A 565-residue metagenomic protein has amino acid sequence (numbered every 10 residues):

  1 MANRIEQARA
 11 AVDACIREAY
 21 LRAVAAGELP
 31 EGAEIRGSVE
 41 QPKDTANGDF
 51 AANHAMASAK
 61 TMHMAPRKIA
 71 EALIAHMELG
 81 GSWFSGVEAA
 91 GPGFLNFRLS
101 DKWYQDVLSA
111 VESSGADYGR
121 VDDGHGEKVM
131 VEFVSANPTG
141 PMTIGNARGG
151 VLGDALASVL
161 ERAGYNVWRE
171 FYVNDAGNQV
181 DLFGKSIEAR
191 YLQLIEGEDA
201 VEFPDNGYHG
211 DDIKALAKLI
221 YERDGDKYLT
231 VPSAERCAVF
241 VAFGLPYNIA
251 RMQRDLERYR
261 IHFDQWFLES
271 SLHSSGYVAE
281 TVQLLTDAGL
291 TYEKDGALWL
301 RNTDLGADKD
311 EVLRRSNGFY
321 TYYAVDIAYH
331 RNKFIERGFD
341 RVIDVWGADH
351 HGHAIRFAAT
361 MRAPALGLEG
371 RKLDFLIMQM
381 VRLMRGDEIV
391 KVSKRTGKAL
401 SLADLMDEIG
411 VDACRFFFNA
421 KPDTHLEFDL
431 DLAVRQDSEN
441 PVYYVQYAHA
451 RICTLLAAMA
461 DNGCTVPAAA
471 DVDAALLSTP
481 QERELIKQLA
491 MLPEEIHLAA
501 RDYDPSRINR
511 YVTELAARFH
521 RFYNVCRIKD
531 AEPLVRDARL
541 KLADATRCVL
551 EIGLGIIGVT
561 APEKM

Functional and structural regions predicted by a protein language model:
A2-Q105, E112, A116-M565: Non-catalytic interaction-recognition regions
